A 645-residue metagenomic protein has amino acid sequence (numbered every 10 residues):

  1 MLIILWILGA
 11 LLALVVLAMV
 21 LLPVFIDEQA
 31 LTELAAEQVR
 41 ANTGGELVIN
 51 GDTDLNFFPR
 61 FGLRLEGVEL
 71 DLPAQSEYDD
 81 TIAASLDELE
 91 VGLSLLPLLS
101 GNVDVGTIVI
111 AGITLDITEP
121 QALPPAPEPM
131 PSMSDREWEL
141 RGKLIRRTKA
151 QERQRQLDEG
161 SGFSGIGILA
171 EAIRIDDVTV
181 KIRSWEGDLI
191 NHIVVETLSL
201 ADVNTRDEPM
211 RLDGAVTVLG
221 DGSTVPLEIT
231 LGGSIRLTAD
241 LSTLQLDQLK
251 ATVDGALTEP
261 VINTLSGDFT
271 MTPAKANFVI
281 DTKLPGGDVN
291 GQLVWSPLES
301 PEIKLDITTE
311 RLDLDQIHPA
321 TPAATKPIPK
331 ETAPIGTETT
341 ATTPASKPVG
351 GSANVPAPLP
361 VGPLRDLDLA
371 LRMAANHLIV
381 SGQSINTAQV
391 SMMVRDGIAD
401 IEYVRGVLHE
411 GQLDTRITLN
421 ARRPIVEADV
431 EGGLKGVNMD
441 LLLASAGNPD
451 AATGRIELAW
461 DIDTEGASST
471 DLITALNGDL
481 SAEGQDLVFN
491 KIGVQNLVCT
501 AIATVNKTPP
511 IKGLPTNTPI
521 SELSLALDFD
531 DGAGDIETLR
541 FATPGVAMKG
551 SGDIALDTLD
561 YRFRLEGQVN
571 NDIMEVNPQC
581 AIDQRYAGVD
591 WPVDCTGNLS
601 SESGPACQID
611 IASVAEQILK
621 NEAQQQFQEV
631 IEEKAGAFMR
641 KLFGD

Functional and structural regions predicted by a protein language model:
M1-G44, Q624: N-terminal type II signal-anchor transmembrane helix that functions as the membrane-insertion/stop-transfer segment
M1-L12, D52, T270, D281-P285 (+4 more regions): Extended terminal
Q38, G44-V48, Q75-L93, V105 (+11 more regions): Amphipathic hydrophobic-ligand
I49-N50, L65, L86, V105 (+11 more regions): Hydrophobic residues on conserved beta-strands that form the core of alpha/beta folds
D54-P124, K143, R147, Q154-R155 (+3 more regions): Flexible beta-edge/linker motif
V68, L89, I108-I113, P120 (+13 more regions): Solvent-exposed loop/turn tips at the surfaces of repeat/solenoid architectures
A122, I317-T321, N490-V498, E575-C580: Outer-membrane beta-barrel and related beta-rich outer-membrane complex signature in Gram-negative bacteria
S132-E186, N277-V279, K330-G433, R455-E566 (+1 more regions): Solvent-exposed beta-strand/coil patches in large extracellular/periplasmic or lumenal scaffold regions
